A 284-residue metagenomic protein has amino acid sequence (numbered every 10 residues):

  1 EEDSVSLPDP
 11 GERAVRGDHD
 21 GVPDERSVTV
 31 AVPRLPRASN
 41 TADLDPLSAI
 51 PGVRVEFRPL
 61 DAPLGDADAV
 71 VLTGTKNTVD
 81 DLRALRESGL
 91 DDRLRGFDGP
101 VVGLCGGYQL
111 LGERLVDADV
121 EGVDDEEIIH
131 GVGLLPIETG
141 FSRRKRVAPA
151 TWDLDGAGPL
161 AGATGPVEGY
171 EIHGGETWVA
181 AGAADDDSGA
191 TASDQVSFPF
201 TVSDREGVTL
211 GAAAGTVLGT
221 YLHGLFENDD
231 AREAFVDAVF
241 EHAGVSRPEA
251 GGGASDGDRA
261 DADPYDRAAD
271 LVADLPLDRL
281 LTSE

Functional and structural regions predicted by a protein language model:
E1-P100, G106, P136-S142, H173-E176 (+2 more regions): N-terminal beta1-alpha1 cap of cysteine-dependent amidohydrolase-like domains
V5-H19, E56-R58, E113-G122, R146-P159 (+1 more regions): Glycine-rich, charged/polar anion/phosphate-binding loops that engage phosphate groups from diverse ligands
V22, A62, D124, L160-G162 (+1 more regions): Replace "in large, NTP-powered and nucleic-acid-processing enzymes" with "in large, NTP-powered factors and other
R26-T29, T41, D66, I128-G131 (+5 more regions): A generic structural signal for well-ordered coil/turn residues at beta-strand boundaries that shape enzyme active-site
A69, T75-E168: Cysteine-nucleophile active-site neighborhood
V70, A213-T220, A243-G244: Domain-length cofactor-binding catalytic modules of enzymes
T151-G215: Catalytic beta-strand/loop cores that center a nucleophilic Ser/Cys/Thr and support acyl-enzyme chemistry
H223: Glycine-rich, flexible loop motifs
